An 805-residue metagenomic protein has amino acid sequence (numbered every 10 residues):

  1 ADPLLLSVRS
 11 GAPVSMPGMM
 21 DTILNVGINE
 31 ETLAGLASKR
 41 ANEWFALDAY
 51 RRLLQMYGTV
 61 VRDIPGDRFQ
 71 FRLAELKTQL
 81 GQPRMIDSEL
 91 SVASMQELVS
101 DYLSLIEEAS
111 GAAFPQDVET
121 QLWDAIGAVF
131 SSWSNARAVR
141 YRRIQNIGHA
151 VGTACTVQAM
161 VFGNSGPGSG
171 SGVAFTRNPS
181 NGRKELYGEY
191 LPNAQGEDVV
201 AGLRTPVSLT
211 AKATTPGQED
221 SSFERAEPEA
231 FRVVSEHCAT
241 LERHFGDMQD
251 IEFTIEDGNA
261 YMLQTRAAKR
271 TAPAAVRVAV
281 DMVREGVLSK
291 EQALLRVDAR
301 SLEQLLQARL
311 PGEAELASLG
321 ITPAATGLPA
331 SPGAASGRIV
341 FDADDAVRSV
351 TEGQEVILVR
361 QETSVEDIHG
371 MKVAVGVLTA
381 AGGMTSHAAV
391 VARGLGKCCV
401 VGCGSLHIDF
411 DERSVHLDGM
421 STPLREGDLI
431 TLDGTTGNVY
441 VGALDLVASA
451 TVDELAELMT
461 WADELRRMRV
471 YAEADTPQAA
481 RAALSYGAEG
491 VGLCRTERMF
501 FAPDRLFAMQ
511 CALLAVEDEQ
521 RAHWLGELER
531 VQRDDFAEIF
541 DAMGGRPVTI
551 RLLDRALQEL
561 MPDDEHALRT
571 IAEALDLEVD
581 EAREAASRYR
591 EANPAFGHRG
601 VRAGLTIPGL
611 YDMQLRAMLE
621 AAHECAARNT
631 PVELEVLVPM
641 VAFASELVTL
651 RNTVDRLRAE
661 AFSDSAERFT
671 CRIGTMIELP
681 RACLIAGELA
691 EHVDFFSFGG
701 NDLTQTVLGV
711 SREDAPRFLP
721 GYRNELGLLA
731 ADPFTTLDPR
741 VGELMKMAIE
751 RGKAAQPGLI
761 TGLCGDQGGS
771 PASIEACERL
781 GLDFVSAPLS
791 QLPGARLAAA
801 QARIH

Functional and structural regions predicted by a protein language model:
A1-L319, R348, Q354-I357, S364-E366 (+10 more regions): Nucleotide/phosphate-binding sheet-loop regions of phosphoryl- and nucleotidyl-transfer enzymes
S10-A12, A159-N164, S180, A343 (+6 more regions): Short, flexible loop/turn elements at secondary-structure junctions
T240, R413-S421: Short alpha-helix capping/helix-loop boundary micro-motifs
V287-V373, N438-V439, A443-L444, L455 (+2 more regions): Protease-associated
V375-A381, C399, G762: A short, small-residue-rich loop immediately preceding and capping a beta-strand
V400-D411: Solvent-exposed beta-strand/loop surfaces of large extracellular or lumenal domains
T451-E454, W461-H805: Conserved alpha/beta-domain cores
